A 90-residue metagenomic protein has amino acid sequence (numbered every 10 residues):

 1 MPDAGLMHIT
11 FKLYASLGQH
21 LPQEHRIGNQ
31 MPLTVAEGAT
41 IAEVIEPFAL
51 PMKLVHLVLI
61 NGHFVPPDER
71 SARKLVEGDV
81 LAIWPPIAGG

Functional and structural regions predicted by a protein language model:
M1-G89: Ubiquitin-like/PB1-type beta-grasp interaction modules and other compact soluble beta-rich domains
